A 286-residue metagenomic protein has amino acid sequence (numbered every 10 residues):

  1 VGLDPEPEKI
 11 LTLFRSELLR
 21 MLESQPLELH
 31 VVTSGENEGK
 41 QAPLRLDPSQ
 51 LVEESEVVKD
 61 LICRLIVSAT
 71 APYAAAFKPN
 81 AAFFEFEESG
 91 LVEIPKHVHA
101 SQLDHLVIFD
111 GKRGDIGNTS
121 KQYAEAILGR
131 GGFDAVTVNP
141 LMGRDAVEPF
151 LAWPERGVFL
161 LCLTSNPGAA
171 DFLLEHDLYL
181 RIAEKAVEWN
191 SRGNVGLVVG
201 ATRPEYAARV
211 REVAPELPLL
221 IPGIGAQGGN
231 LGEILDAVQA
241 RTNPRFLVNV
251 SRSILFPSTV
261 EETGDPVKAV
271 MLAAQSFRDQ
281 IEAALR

Functional and structural regions predicted by a protein language model:
V1, F77, D110, V136 (+2 more regions): Conserved, mostly hydrophobic/aromatic
G2-P79, F84-D104, E262-E282, R286: Conserved N-terminal beta1-alpha1 strand-loop-helix module at the mouth
P5-K9, A81-E85, R113-D115, M142 (+4 more regions): Active-site-proximal loop/turn and secondary-structure-junction residues that shape catalytic pockets, frequently
E6-P7, G111-V198, E216: Conserved anion-binding
V67-Y73, I94-L103, P149-E155, R211-A214 (+1 more regions): Acidic (Asp/Glu)-rich catalytic clusters
E85-V98, I116-S120, L141-E155, T202-E212 (+1 more regions): Active-site-adjacent beta->alpha loops and helix N-cap segments on the catalytic face of soluble alpha/beta enzymes
V107, V158, L197, L219 (+1 more regions): Hydrophobic/aromatic residues located in beta-strands of well-ordered beta-sheets within soluble catalytic
A201-N249, S253-P257: A C-terminal functional module that forms or caps the active site or interfaces directly with catalytic machinery
